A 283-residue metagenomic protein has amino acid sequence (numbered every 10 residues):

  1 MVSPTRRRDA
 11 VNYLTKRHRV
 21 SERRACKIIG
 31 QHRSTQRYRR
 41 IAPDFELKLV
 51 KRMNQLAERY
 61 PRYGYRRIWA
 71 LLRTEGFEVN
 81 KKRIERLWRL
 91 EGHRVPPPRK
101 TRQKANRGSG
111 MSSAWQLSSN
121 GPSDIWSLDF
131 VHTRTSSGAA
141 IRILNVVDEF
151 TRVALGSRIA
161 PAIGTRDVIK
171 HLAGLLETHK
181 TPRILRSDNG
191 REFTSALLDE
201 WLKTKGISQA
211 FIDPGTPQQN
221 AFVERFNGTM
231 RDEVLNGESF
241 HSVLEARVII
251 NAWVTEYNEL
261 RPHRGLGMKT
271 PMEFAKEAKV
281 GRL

Functional and structural regions predicted by a protein language model:
V2-D9, L14-T15, G30-I125, T216 (+1 more regions): Basic, flexible linker segments flanking DNA-binding modules in nucleic acid-interacting mobile-element proteins
A25, P97-P98, R102, L185-N189 (+2 more regions): RNase H-like polynucleotidyl transferase catalytic core
A25-C26, Q36, M53, I68 (+13 more regions): Mobile genetic element proteins and their domesticated derivatives, centered on retroelements and DNA transposons
T35-R37, V153-S157, Q209-I212, N236: Short small-residue beta-strand/loop micro-motif enriched in glycine and branched aliphatics
S123-L155, P161-I163: An active-site-proximal beta-strand-loop segment
T135, A139, S157-H179, R191: Active-site beta-loop-alpha junctions of metal-dependent nucleic acid enzymes, especially the RNase H-like/DDE
I163, L172, H179-S195, G215-P217 (+1 more regions): Acidic/histidine-rich, metal-coordinating catalytic segments
K203-I207, T229-L283: C-terminal domain-tail junction helix/linker
